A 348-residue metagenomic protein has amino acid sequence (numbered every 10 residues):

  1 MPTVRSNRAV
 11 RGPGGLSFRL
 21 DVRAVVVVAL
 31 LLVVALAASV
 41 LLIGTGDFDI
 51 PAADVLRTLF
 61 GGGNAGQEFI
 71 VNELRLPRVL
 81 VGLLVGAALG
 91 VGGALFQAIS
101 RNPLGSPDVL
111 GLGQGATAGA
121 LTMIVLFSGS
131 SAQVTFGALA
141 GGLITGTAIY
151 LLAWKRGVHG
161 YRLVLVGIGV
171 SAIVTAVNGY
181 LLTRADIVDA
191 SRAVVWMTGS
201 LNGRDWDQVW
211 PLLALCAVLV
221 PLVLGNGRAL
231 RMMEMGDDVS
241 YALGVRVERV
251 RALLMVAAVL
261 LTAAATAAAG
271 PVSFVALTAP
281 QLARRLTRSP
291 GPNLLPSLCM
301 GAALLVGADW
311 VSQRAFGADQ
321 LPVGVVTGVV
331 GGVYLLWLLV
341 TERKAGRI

Functional and structural regions predicted by a protein language model:
P2-I348: Alpha-helical transmembrane segments in inner-membrane proteins
